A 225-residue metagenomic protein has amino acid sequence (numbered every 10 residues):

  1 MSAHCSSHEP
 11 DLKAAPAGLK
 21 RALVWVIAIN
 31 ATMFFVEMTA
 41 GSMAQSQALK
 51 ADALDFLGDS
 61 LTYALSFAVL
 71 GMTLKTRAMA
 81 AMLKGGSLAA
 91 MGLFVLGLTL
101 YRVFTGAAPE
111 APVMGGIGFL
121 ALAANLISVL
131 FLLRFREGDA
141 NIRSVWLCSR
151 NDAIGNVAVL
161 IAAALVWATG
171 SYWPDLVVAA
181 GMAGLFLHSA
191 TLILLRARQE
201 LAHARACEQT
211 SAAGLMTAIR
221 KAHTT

Functional and structural regions predicted by a protein language model:
S2-T225: Alpha-helical transmembrane cores and adjacent cytosolic helix/loop segments of polytopic membrane transporters
